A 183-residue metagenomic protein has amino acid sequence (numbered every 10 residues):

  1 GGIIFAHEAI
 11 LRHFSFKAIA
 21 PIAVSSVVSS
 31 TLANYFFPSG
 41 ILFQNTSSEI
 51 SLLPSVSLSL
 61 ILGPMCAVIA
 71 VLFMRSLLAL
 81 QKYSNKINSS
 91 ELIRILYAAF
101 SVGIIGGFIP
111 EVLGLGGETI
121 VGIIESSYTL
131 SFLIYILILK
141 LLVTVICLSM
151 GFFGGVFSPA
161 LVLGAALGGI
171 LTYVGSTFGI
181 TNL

Functional and structural regions predicted by a protein language model:
G1-L183: Alpha-helical transmembrane segments and immediately membrane-proximal extracytoplasmic
